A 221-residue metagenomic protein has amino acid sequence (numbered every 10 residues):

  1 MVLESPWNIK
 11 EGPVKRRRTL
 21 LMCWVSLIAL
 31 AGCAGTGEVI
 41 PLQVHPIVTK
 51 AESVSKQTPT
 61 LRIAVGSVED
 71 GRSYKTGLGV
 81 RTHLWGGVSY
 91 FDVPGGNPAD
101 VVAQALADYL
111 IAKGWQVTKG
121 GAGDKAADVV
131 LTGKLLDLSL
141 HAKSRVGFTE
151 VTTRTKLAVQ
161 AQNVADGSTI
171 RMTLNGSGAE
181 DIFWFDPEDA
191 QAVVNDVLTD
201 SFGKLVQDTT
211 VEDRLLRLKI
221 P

Functional and structural regions predicted by a protein language model:
M1-C33: Sec-dependent bacterial lipoprotein signal peptides
C33-V101, Q207-P221: A structural "domain/chain start" motif
A34-V48, K113, T118-T169: Surface-exposed short loop/turn segments
S67-R72, K134-L140, N175-S177: Generic short beta-strand segments
L78-G79, A142-V146, F183-P187: Short acidic, glycine/proline-rich loop/turn micro-motifs
L84-N97, N163-Q207: Short secondary-structure boundary motifs at beta->alpha junctions and helix caps
A107-W115, L140, F202-V211: Sec-exported extracytoplasmic/periplasmic mature domains
